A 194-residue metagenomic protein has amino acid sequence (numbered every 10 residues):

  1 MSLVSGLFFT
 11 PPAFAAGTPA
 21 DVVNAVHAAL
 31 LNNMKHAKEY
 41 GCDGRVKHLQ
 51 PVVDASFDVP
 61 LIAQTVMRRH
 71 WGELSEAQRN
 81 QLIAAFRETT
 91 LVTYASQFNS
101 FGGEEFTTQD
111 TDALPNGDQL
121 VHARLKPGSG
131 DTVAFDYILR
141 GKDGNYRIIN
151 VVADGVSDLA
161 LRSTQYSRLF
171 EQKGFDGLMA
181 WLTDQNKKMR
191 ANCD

Functional and structural regions predicted by a protein language model:
M1-V4: Sec-dependent N-terminal signal peptides
T10-P11: N-terminal signal peptide c-region/cleavage motif recognized by signal peptidases
F14-T18, K126: Short, low-structural-confidence N-terminal segments
G17-Q97: Early exported N-terminus immediately downstream of N-terminal targeting peptides
W71, E88-T89, A113, P127 (+1 more regions): Solvent-exposed loop/turn segments at secondary-structure junctions within structured extracellular/periplasmic domains
V92-V133, Q185-D194: Surface-exposed, charged secondary-structure patches
T132-A160: Short beta-strand edge/turn micro-motifs at domain boundaries
A153-D194: Low-complexity, intrinsically disordered terminal/linker segments enriched in charged and Gly/Pro repeats
